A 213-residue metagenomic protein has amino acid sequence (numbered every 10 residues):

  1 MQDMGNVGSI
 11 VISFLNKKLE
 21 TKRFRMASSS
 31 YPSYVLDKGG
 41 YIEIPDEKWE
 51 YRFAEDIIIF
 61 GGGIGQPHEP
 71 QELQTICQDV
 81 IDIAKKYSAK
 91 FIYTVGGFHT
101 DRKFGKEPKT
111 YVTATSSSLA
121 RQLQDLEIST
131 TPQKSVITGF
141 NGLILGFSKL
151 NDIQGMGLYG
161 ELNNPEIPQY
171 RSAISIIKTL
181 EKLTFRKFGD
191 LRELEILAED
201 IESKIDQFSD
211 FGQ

Functional and structural regions predicted by a protein language model:
M1-I64: N-terminal short beta-loop-beta anion/metal-coordinating cradle
N6-I10, Q71-T75, D79, S135 (+4 more regions): Conserved active-site and cofactor/substrate-binding residues in soluble primary-metabolism enzymes
K18, K22, D79-I92, K149-Q154 (+1 more regions): Secondary-structure boundary elements
I58-F60, Y93, Q154-Y159: Hydrophobic/aromatic beta-strand patches that form the interior of the parallel beta-sheet core in alpha/beta enzyme
F60-G62, V95-G96, I137: Short His-Asn-centered micro-motif
P67-S118: Internal, conserved structured core segments that host functional sites
D101-E181, F211: Catalytic cores of processing enzymes, dominated by hydrolases/peptidases, characterized by acidic/His-rich
P165-Q213: A conserved C-terminal secondary-structure "cap"
